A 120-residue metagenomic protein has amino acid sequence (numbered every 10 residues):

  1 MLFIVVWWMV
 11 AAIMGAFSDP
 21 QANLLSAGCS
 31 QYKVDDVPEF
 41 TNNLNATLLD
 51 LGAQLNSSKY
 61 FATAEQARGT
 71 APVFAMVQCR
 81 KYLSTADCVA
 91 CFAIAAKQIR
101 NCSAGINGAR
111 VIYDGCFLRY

Functional and structural regions predicted by a protein language model:
M1-Y120: Extracellular secretory-pathway ectodomains and N-terminal mature segments of eukaryotic proteins
